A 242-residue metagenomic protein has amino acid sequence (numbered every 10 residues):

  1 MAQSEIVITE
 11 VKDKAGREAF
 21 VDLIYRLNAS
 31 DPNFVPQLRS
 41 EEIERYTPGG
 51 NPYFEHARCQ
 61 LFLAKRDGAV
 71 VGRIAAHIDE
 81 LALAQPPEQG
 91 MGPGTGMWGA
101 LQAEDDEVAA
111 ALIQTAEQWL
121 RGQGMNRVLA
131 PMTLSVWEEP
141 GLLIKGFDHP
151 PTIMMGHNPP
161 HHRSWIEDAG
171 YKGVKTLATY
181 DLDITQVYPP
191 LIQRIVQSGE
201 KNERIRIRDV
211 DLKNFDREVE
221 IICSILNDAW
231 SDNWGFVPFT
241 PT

Functional and structural regions predicted by a protein language model:
M1-N33: Generic start-of-chain signal for non-secretory N-termini
Q3-I6, G156-G235, F239: Acyltransferase donor/substrate-recognition loop-hinge adjacent to the catalytic core
L23, L27, H77, W119 (+1 more regions): Generic, well-ordered alpha-helical scaffold segments in large soluble proteins
N28-P48, S231-T242: Conserved GNAT-fold acetyl-CoA-binding loop/helix
L38-E42, I74-M97: A short glycine/small-residue-enriched secondary-structure motif
T47-L63: A short helix-loop-beta-strand connector motif used in the catalytic cores of GNAT acetyltransferases and, in some
L61-L63, A69-D79: Conserved beta-strand in the GNAT
Q85-G170, V237: Acyl-donor binding region in acyl/amide transferases
